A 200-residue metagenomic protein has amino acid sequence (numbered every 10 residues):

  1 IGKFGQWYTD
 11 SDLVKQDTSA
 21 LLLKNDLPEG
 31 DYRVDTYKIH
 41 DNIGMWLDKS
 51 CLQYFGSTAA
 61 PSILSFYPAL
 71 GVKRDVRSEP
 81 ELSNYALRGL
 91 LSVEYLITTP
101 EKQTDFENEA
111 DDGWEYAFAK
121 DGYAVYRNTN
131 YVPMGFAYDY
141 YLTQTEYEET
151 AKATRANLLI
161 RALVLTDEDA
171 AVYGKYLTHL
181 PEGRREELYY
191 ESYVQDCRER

Functional and structural regions predicted by a protein language model:
I1-Y54, Y126: Extracytoplasmic
G2-S11, K49-Q53, A69-V76, F136-T150 (+2 more regions): Charged, low-complexity surface segments at secondary-structure and domain boundaries
L13-D17, L27, P80-E81, G89-L90 (+3 more regions): Active-site-proximal structural scaffolding
K15-D26, E79-N84, E101-T104, D111-D112: Short alpha-helical segments and helix-capping/turn motifs at coil-helix boundaries
L23-D26, F66-A69, A153: Residues that form generic nucleotide/phosphate-binding pockets
D41, A59, Q103: Positions that flank functional sites
L52-L91: Luminal/periplasmic acceptor-recognition loop/helix of membrane-associated glycosyltransferases
L87, S92, T98-R200: Flexible, solvent-exposed extracytoplasmic
